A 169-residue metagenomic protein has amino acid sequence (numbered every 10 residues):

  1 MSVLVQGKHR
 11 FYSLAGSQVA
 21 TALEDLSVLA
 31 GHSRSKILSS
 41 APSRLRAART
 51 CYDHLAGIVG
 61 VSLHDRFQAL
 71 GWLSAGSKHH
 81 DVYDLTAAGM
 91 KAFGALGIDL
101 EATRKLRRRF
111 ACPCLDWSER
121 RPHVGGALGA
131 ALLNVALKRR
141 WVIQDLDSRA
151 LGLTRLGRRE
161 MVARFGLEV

Functional and structural regions predicted by a protein language model:
M1-S13, G76-S77, D145-L146: Beta-hairpin "wing" of winged helix-turn-helix
L4-A30, L85, G89-A92, G157: Basic, amphipathic "hinge/linker" alpha-helix immediately C-terminal to the N-terminal HTH DNA-binding motif
V19-S77, L96-R139, Q144-D147, E168-V169: Amphipathic alpha-helical dimerization/coiled-coil segments that flank or bridge DNA-binding/regulatory modules
W72, H80-L85: Functional cation/ligand-contacting sites centered on basic and imidazole/sulfhydryl donors
R159-V169: Short terminal or interdomain "cap/linker" segment that borders an active site or interface and mediates
